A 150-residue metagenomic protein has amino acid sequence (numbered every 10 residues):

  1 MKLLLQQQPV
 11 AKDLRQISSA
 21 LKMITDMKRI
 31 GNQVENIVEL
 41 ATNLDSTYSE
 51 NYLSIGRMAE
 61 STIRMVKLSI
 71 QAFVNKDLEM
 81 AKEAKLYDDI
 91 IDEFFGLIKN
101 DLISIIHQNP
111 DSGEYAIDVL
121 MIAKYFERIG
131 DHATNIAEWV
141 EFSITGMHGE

Functional and structural regions predicted by a protein language model:
M1-E150: Cytosolic, long alpha-helical scaffolding segments
